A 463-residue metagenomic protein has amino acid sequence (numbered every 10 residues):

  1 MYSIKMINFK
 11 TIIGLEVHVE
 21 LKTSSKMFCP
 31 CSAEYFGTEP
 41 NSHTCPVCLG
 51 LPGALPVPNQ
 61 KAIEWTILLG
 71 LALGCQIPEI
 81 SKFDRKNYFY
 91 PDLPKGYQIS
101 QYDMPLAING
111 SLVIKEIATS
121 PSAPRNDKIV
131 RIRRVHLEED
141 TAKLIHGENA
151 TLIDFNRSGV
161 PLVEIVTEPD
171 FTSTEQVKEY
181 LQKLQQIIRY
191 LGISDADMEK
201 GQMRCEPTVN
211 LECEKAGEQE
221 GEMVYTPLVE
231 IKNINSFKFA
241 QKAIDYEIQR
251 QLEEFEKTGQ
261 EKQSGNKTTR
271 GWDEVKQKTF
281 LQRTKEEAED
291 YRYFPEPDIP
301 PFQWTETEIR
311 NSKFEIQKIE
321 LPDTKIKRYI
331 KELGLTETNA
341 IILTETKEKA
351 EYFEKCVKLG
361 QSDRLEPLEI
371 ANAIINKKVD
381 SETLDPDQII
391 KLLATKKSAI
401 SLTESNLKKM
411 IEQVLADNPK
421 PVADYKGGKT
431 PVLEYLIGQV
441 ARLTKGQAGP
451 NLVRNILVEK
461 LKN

Functional and structural regions predicted by a protein language model:
K5-S81, Y88, F171, R442-P450: N-terminal, positively charged regions that mediate nucleic acid binding
I7-I12, Y35, K128, I153-P169 (+2 more regions): Charged, compositionally biased, marginally structured helical/coil segments
K22-S24, L137-D140, E214: Short, conserved beta-turn/loop elements at beta-strand boundaries and strand-helix junctions
F28, A142-K143, F302: Switch/connector loops and helix/strand junctions flanking conserved nucleotide-binding motifs in nucleotide-processing
E39-P40, T44, C48-L51, R131 (+1 more regions): Glycine-rich, flexible beta-strand/loop modules in the N-terminal catalytic cores of phosphate-handling
L68, A72-E116, D127-S158: SsDNA-processing nucleotidyl-transfer enzymes
A118-S120: N-terminal basic, low-structured, amphipathic or hydrophobic segments
